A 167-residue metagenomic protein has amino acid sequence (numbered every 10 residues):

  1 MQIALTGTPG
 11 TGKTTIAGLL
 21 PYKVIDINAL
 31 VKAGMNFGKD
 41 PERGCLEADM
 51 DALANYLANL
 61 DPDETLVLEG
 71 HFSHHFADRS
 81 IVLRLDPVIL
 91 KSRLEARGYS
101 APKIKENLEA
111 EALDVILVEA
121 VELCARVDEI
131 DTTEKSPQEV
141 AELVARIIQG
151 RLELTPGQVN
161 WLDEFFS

Functional and structural regions predicted by a protein language model:
M1-Q2: Pre-Walker A (Motif I) flank of P-loop NTPase domains
L5: Hydrophobic anchor at the beta1->P-loop junction of P-loop NTPases
T8: P-loop (Walker A) phosphate-binding loop of NTP-binding proteins
K13: Conserved lysine of the Walker
I16: Hydrophobic positions on the alpha1 helix immediately C-terminal to the Walker A/P-loop
K23-F76, N160-F166: ATP-dependent small-molecule kinase phosphotransfer cores that center on conserved nucleotide phosphate-binding segments
F37-D40, L85-D128: A glycine- and Lys/Arg-enriched "phosphate-lid" helix/loop adjacent to the NTP-binding pocket of small-molecule kinases
V121-S167: NTP-dependent small-molecule kinase module
